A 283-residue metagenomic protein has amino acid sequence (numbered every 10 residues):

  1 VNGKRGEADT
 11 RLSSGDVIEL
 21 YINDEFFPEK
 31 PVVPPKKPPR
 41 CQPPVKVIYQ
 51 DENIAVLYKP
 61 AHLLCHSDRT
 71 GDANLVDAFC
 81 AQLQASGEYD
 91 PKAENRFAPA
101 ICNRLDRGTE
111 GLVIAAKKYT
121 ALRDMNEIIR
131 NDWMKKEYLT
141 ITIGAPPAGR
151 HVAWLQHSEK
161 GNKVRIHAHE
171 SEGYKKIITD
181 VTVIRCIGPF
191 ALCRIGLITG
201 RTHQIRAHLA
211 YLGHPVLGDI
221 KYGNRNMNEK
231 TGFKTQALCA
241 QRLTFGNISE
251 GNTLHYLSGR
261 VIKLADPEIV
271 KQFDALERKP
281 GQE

Functional and structural regions predicted by a protein language model:
V1-E159, E268-L276: RNA pseudouridine synthases
G3-R5, G188, C193-G196: Short histidine-centered loop motifs in beta-beta connectors
E7-R11, R194, T235: Short, surface-exposed secondary-structure edge patches
S14-D16, N53, M134-Y138, H151 (+5 more regions): A generic structural signal for short beta-strands and their flanking turns/coil linkers
D24, R40-V45, R165, S171-I178 (+3 more regions): Pseudouridine synthases involved in rRNA/tRNA modification
V47, T142, D180-V183, V216: Conserved hydrophobic positions within beta-strands
Q84, P147, K160, R185-F190 (+2 more regions): Short, conserved beta-turn/loop elements at beta-strand boundaries and strand-helix junctions
R150, E159, E170-T182: Non-catalytic RNA-recognition surface used by pseudouridine synthases
